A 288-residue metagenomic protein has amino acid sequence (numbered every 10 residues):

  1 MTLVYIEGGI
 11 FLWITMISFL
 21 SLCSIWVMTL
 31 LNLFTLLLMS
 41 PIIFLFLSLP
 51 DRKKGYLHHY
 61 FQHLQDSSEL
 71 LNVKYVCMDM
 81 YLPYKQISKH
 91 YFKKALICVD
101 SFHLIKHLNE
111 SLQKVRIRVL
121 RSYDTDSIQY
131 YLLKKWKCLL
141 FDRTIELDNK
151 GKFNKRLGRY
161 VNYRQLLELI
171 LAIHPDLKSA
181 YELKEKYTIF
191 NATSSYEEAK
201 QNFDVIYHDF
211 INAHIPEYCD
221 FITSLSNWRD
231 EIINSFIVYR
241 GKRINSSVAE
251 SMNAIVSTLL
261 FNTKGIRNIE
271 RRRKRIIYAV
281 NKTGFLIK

Functional and structural regions predicted by a protein language model:
M1-W13, V115, A279-T283: Short, basic alpha-helical nucleic acid-contact segments in DNA-binding proteins and DNA transaction factors
T2-V4, W13, S21-C23, N72 (+2 more regions): Compositionally biased amphipathic helical and low-complexity segments enriched in hydrophobic
Y5-T29, L36: Two-metal-ion RNase H-like nuclease active-site motif
L30-I42, P50, Y60-C98, F102-K106 (+1 more regions): Acidic/histidine-rich catalytic cores and adjacent linkers of DNA breakage/strand-transfer/modification proteins
L104-T125: Short alpha-helix plus adjacent loop in nuclease-associated cores
